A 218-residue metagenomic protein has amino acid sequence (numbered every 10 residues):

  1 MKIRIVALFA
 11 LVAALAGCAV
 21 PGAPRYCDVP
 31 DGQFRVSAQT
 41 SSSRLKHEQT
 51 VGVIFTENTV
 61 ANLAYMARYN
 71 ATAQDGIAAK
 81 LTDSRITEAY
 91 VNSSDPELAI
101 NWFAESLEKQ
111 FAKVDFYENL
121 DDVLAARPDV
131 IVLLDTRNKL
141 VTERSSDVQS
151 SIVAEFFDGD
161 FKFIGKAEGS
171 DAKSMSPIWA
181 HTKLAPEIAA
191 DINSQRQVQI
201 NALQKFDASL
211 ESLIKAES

Functional and structural regions predicted by a protein language model:
M1-A19: Sec-dependent bacterial lipoprotein signal peptides
C18-L45, D115, F157-S218: C-terminal/domain-edge helix-coil "capping" segments
A19-I100, E211-S218: A structural "domain/chain start" motif
A23-Q33, V114-K166: Surface-exposed short loop/turn segments
T59-V60, R137-T142, D171-S174: Solvent-exposed loop/turn segments at secondary-structure junctions within structured extracellular/periplasmic domains
I100-A104, E108, I200-L203, D207: Extracytoplasmic/secreted envelope proteins and their assembly/folding machinery, especially bacterial periplasmic
